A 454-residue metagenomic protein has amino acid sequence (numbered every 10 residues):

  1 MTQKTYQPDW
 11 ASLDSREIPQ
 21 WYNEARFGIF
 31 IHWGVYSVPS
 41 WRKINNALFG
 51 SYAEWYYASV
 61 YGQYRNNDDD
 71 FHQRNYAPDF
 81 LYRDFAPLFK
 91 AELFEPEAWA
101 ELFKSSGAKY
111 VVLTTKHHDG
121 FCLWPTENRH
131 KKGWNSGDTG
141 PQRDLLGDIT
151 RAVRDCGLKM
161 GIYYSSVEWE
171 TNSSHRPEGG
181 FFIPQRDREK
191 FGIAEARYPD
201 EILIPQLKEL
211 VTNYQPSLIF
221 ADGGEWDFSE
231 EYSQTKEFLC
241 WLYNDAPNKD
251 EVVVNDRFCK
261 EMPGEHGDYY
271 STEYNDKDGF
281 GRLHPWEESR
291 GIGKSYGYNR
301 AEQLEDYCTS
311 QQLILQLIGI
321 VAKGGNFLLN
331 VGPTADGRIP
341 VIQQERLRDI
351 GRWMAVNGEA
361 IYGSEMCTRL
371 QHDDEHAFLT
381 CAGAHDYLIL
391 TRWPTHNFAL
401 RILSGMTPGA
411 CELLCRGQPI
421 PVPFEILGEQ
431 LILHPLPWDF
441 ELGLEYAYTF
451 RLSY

Functional and structural regions predicted by a protein language model:
T2-Y454: Mature catalytic domains of secreted/periplasmic carbohydrate-active enzymes
